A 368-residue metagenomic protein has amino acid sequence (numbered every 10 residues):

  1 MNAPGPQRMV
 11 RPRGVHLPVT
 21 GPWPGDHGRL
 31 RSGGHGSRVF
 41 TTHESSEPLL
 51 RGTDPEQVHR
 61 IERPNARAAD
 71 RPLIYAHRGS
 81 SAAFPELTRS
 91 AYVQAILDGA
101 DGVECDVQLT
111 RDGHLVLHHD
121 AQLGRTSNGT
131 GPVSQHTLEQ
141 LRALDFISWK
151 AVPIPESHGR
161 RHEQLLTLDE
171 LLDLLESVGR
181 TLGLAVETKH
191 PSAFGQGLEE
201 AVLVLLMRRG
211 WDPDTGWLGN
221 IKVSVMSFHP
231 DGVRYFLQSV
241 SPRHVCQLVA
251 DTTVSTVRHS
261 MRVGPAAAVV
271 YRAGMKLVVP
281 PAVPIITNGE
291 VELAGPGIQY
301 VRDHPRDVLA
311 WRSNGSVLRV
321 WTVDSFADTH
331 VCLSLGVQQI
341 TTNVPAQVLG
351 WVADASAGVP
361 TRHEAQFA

Functional and structural regions predicted by a protein language model:
N2-A368: Phosphate-group recognition and catalysis centered on beta-loop-alpha active-site segments
